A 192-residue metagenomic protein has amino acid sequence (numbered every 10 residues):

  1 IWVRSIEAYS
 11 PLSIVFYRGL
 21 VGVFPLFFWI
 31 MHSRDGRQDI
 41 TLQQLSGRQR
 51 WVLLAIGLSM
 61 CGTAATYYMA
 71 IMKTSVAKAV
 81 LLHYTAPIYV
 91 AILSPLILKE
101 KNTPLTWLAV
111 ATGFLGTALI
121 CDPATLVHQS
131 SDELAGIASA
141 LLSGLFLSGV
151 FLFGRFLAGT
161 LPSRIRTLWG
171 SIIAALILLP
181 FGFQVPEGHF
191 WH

Functional and structural regions predicted by a protein language model:
I1-Y17, L58, T66, H128-F156 (+1 more regions): Glycine-/small-residue-enriched transmembrane alpha-helix faces in small-molecule transporters and effluxers
W2-S10, D39-L42, M72, C121-E133 (+1 more regions): Membrane-interface helix termini and inter-helical loops of multi-pass transporters
S13-F24, Y68-K99, S143: Specific alpha-helical transmembrane segments that line the substrate/conduction pathway and gating interfaces
I14, S163-T167: Juxtamembrane helix-start motifs in multi-pass secondary transporters
L26, I30, N102-A124, S171-L178: Hydrophobic transmembrane alpha-helices of multi-pass small-molecule transport proteins
F27, G57, C61-A65, P87-I92 (+3 more regions): Hydrophobic/small/kink-forming positions within alpha-helical transmembrane segments of polytopic membrane proteins
R34-A77, H83, L119, F190: Specific transmembrane alpha-helical segments of multi-pass solute transporters/efflux pumps, especially DMT/EamA
W51, H83, K99-L119, S130-G136 (+1 more regions): Loop-to-transmembrane alpha-helix entry segments
